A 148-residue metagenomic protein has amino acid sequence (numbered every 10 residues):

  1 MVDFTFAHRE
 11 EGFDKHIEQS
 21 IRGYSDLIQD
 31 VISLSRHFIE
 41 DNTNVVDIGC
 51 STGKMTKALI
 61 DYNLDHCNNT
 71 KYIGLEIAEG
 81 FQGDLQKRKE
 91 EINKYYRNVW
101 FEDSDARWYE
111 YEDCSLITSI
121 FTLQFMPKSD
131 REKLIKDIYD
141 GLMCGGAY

Functional and structural regions predicted by a protein language model:
M1-G12: N-terminal, positively charged/glycine-rich alpha-helical extensions of SAM-dependent methyltransferases
G23-D41: Conserved alpha-helix/loop element of class I SAM-dependent methyltransferases that forms part of the SAM/SAH-binding
N44, G145-A147: Short glycine-centered segments of the SAM/dcSAM-binding site in methyltransferase folds
V46, S51-R107: Class I SAM-dependent methyltransferase SAM/SAH-binding core
W108-E112: Short conserved loop adjoining the S-adenosyl-L-methionine
T118: A conserved beta-strand element that flanks and buttresses the S-adenosyl-L-methionine
F121-F125: Short catalytic micro-motifs in class I SAM-dependent methyltransferases
E132-C144: A short glycine-rich, Lys/Arg-flanked "PGG" loop and its adjoining helix->strand segment in the class I
